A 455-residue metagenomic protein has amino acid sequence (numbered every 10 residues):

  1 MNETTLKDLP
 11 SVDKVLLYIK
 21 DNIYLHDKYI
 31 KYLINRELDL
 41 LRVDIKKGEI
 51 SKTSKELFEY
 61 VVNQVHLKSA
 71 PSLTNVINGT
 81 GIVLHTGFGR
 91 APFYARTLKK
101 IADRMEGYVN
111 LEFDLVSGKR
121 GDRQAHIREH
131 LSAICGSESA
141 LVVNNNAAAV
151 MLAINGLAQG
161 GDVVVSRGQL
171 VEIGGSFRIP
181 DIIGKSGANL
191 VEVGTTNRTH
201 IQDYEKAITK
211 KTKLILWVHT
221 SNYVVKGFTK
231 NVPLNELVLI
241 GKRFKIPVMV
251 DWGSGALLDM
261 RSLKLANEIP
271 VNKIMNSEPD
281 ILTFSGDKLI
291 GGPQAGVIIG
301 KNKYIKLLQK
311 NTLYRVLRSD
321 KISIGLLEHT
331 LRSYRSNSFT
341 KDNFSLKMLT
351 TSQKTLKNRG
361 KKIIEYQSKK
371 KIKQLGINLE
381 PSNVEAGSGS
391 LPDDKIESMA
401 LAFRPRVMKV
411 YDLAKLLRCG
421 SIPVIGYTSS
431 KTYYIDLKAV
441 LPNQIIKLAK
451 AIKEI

Functional and structural regions predicted by a protein language model:
M1-K68: Long amphipathic alpha-helical segments
L9-P10, I77-G81, I290-P293, I396 (+1 more regions): Short Gly/Ser/Thr- and Asp/Glu-enriched loop/turn motifs at secondary-structure junctions
N35, D39, G79-T80, R90-V116: Glycine-rich phosphate-binding segment of PLP-dependent enzymes
K47-F93, T97-I101: Long amphipathic N-terminal alpha/beta scaffold segment
S72-L73, A140, F284, I422-Y427: A short linear hydrophobic-aromatic micro-motif
G118-Y334, A451: Conserved PLP-enzyme active-site core in the AAT-like
K303, N311-T312, S319-S368, P381-N383 (+1 more regions): Structural motif of enzymes handling amino- and sulfur-group chemistry
K357-L441: Conserved C-terminal alpha-helix-loop-beta "cap" of PLP-dependent enzymes that closes/shapes the active-site mouth
